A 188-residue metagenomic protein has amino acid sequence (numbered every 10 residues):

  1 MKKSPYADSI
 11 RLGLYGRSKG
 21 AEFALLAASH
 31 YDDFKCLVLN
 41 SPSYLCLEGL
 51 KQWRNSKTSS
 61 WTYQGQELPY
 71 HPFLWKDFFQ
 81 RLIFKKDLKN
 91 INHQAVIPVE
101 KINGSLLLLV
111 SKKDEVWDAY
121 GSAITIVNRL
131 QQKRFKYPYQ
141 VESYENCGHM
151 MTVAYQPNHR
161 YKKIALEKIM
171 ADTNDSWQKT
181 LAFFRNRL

Functional and structural regions predicted by a protein language model:
M1-G65, K86-N90: Primarily recognizes the serine-hydrolase "nucleophile elbow" in alpha/beta-hydrolase and SGNH/GDSL folds
M1-K2, L50-Q52, V153-L166: Cap/lid segment of the alpha/beta-hydrolase catalytic domain
R81-P98, K112, A123: Active-site nucleophile elbow and catalytic-triad environment of alpha/beta-hydrolase enzymes
I102, L108-V110, D114: Short beta-strand/loop motif that positions the catalytic acidic residue of the alpha/beta-hydrolase fold
K113-W117, H149-M150: Acidic catalytic loop of the alpha/beta-hydrolase fold
D118-Q132, Q156: Short alpha-helix in the alpha/beta-hydrolase fold that links the catalytic acid
Q131-P157: Catalytic histidine neighborhood in serine/cysteine hydrolases with alpha/beta-hydrolase-type architecture
Q156-L188: Catalytic active-site module of serine/aspartate enzymes centered on a nucleophile-bearing elbow/loop
